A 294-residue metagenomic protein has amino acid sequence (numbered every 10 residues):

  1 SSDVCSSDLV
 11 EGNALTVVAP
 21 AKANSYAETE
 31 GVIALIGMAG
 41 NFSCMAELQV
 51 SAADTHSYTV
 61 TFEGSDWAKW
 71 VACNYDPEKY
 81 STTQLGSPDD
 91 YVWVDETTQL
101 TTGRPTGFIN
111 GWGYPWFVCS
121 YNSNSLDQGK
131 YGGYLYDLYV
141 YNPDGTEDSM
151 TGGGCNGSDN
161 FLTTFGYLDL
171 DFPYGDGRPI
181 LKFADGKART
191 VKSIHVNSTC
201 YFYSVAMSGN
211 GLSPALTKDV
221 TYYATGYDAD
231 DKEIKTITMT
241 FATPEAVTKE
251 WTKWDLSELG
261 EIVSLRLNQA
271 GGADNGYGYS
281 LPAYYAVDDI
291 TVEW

Functional and structural regions predicted by a protein language model:
S1-S6: Short, small-residue-biased leader/transition segments that mark boundaries at the very start of proteins
G12-V32: Extracellular/luminal low-complexity segments enriched in Ser/Thr/Pro
S25-G40, Y222-A224: A short beta-strand micro-motif common to beta-rich folds, especially ectodomain repeats
G40-D54: C-terminal edge beta-strand
T55-G177: N-terminal targeting leaders for non-cytosolic proteins
F62, T221-W294: Terminal, low-complexity interaction segments
L170-T190: Short beta-strands within extracellular/lumenal beta-sheet-rich domains
V205-Y222: Short coil-to-beta strand junction motifs in C2/discoidin
